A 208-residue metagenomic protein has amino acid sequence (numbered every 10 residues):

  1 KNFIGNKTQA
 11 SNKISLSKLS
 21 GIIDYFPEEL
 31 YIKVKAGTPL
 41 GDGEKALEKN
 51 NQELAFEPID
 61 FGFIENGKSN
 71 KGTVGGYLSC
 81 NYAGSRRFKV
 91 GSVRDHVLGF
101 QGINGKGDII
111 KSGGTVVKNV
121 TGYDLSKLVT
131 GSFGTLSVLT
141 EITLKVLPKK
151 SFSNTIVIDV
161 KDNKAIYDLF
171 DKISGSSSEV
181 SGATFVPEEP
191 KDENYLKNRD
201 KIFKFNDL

Functional and structural regions predicted by a protein language model:
K1, I59, E188: Short, ordered loop/turn segments at secondary-structure junctions
K1-T8, L19, G37: Active-site beta-strand/loop segments that form the cofactor-binding cradle of oxidoreductase flavoproteins
G5, A83, E141-I142: Short hydrophobic alpha-helical segments that form membrane-spanning helices or hydrophobic packing faces of helical
N6-S11, T73, K204-D207: A short, glycine/Asx- and small/polar-enriched loop/turn that sits immediately N-terminal to a beta-strand
L16-K68, Y82-T115, K149-D159, K164: N-terminal glycine-rich flavin-associated loop
V34, G72-T73, G131, V138: Short conserved micro-motifs on helix faces and helix-strand junctions that flank and scaffold key functional residues
G76: Beta-strand-loop-alpha "switch" segments that mediate conformational coupling across diverse proteins
S79, L98-L208: C-terminal substrate-binding/cap subdomain adjacent to the FAD-binding core in PCMH-type and related FAD-linked
